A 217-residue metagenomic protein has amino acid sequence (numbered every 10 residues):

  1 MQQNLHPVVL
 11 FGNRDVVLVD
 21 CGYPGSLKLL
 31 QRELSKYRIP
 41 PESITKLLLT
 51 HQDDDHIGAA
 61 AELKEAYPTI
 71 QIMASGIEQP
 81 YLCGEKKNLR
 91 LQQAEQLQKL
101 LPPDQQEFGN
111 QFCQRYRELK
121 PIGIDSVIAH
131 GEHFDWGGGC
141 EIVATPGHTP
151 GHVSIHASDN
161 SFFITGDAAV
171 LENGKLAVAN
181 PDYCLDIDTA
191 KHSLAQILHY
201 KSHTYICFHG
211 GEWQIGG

Functional and structural regions predicted by a protein language model:
M1-Y37, S154-G166, V170: Conserved beta-strand hairpin/beta-sheet module of binuclear metal-dependent hydrolase folds, prominently
L10, D20, L30, H51 (+8 more regions): Divalent metal-coordination and catalytic microenvironments
V17, L48, I72, F162-I164 (+1 more regions): Residue-level marker for buried hydrophobic side chains located in beta-strands that build the well-ordered beta-sheet
P24-G25, Y116-L119, G139-P146, P150-I215: Metallo-beta-lactamase
S26-L27, S35-I124: Active-site HxH/HxHxD metal-binding segment of metal-dependent hydrolases
P68-I70, W213-G217: Short acidic, glycine/proline-enriched helix-loop-strand junctions
I77-E78, K87, E132, F162 (+1 more regions): Conserved catalytic scaffold of divalent metal-dependent phosphoesterases
L119-E132, W136, I142: Anionic-ligand binding region
